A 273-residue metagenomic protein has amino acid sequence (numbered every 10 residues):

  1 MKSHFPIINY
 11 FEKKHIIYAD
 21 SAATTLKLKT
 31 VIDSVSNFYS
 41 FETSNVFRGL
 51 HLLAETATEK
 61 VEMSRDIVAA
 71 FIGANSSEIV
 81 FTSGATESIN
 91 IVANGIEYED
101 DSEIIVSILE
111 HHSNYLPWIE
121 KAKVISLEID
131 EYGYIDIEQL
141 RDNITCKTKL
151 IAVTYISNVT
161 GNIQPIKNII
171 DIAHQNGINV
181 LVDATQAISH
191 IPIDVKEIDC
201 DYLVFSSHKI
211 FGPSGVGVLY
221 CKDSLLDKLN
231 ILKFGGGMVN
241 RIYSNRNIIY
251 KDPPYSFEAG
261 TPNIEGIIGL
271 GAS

Functional and structural regions predicted by a protein language model:
M1-S273: Pyridoxal 5′-phosphate
